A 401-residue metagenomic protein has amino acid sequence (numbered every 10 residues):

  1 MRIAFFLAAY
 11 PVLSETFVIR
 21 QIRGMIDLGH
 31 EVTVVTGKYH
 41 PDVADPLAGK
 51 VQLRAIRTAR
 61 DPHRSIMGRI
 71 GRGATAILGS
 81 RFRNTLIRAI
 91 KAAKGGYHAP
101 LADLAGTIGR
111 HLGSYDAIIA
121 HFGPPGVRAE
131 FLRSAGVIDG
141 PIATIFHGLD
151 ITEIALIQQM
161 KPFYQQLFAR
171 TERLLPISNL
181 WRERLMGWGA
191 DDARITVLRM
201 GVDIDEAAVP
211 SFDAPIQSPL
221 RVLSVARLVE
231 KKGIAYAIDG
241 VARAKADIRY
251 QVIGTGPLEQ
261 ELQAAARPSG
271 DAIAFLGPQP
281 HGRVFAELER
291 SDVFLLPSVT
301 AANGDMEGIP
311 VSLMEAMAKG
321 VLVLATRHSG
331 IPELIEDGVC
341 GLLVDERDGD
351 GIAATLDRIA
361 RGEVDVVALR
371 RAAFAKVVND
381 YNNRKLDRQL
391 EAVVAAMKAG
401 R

Functional and structural regions predicted by a protein language model:
M1-R60, G113-Y115, A242, R401: N-terminal subdomain of nucleotide-sugar transferases
L175, S211-K232, I238-K245, Q251: Conserved donor-binding/catalytic core segment of Leloir-type glycosyltransferases
L180, G201: Carbohydrate-associated surface elements
Q260-R283: Nucleotide-activated donor-binding/catalytic signature segment of Leloir-type glycosyltransferases, i.e., the conserved
E289-D305, V321: Acidic donor-binding loop of glycosyltransferase active sites
L313, A318, L322-A325, I335: Short hydrophobic beta-strand element within catalytic cores of glycosyltransferases and related nucleotide-activated
D337-G338, L342-G349, R358-V364: Conserved acidic donor-binding segment of nucleotide-sugar-dependent glycosyltransferases
G351, R358, D365-A392: A short, well-ordered alpha-helix in the C-terminal region of glycosyltransferases
